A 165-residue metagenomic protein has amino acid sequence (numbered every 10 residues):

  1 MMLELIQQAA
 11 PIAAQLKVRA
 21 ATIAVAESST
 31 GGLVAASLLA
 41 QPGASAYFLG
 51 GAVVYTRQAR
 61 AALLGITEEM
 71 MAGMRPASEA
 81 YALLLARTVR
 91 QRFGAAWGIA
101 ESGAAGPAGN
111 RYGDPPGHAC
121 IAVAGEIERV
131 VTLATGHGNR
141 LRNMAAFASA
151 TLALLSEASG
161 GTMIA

Functional and structural regions predicted by a protein language model:
M1-A165: Short alpha-helical segments enriched in small residues
